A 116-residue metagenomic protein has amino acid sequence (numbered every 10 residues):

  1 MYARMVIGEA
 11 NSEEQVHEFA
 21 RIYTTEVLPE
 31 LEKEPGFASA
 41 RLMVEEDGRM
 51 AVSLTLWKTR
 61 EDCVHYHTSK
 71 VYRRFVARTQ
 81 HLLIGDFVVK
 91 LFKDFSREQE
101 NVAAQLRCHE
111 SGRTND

Functional and structural regions predicted by a protein language model:
M1-A51, K58-T68, L82-D116: Short S/T/G/P-rich N-terminal loop/turn motif that feeds into the first structured element of a domain
R74-F75: A common structural junction motif
